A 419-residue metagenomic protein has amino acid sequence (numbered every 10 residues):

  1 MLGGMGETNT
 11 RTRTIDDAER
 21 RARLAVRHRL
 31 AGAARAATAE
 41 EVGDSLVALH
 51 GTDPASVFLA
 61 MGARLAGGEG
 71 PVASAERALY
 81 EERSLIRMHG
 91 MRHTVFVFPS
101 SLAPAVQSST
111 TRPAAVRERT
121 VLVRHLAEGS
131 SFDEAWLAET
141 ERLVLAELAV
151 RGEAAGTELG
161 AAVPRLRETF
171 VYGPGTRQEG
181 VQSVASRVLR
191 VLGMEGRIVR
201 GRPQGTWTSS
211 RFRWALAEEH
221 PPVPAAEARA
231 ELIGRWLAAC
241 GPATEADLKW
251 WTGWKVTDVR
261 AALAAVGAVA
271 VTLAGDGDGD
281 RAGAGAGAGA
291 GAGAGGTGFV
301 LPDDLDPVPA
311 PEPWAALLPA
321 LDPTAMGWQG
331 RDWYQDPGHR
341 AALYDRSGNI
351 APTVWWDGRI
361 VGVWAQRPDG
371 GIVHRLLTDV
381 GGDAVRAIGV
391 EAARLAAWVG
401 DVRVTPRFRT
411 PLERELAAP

Functional and structural regions predicted by a protein language model:
M1-P174, P419: Phosphate-backbone binding and catalysis cores of DNA-processing enzymes
E7-R13, G275-G296: Intrinsically disordered, low-complexity terminal tails and inter-domain linkers enriched for S/T/G/P/D/E
A78, E82, S186-E195, L248 (+2 more regions): Basic amphipathic alpha-helical segments that dock to polyanions
Y80-G90, T94, M194-P203, G267-G275: A short, conserved structural fragment
P99-L102, Q204-V223, A294-V308: Short, cationic-aromatic polyanion-contact patches
A217-D276, G293-A294: Acidic, glycine-rich loop-and-beta core segments that form the ion-binding/anion-interacting portion of active sites
V269-G277, G293-H339: Non-catalytic regulatory appendages
P337, A342-N349, T353-P419: Glycine-rich, small/acidic residue-mixed loop/short-helix segments
